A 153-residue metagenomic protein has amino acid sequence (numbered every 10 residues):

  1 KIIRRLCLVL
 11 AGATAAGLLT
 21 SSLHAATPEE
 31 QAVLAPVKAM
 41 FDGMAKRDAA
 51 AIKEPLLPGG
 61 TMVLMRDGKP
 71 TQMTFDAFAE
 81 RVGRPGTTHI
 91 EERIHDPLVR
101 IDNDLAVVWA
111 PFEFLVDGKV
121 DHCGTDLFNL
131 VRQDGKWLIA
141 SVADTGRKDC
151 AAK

Functional and structural regions predicted by a protein language model:
K1-A11: Bacterial N-terminal signal peptides that target proteins for export
G12-A13, L23: Cleavable N-terminal signal peptides
L19-E54, P58, K153: Short, low-complexity N-terminal intrinsically disordered segments enriched in polar/charged residues
A45-R84: N-terminal, post-signal-peptide region of Sec/Tat-exported proteins
L56-P58, R66, A110-F114, D126 (+1 more regions): A mature extracytoplasmic/lumenal domain signature
T61, M73-D121: Surface-exposed, charged secondary-structure patches
C123-K148: Short beta-strand edge/turn micro-motifs at domain boundaries
